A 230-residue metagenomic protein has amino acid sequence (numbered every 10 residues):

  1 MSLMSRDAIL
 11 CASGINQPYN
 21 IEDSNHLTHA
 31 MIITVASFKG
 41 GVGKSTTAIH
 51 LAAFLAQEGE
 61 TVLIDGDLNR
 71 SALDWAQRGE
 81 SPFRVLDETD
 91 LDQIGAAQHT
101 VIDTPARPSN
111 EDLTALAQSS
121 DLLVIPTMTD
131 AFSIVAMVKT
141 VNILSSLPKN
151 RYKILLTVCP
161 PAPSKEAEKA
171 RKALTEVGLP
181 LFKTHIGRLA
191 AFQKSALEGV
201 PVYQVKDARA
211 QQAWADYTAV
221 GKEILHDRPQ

Functional and structural regions predicted by a protein language model:
M1-I32: Extreme N-terminal, non-catalytic leader segments that precede Walker-type/kinase nucleotide-binding cores
I32-G66: Walker A/P-loop phosphate-binding motif and the immediately C-terminal alpha-helix
A53-T89: N-terminal phosphate/diphosphate-binding loop that engages ATP/GTP or pyrophosphate donors across diverse enzyme folds
G95-L113: Switch II (G3) loop of P-loop NTPases
E111-D130: Inter-motif core of Ras-like GTPase G domains
M128, Y152-A167, T184-K194: G-domain G4 guanine-recognition motif of GTPases
V135-K149: Conserved C-terminal guanine-recognition region of P-loop GTPase G domains, centered on the G4
R171-V202: Beta-strand-loop-alpha "switch" segments that mediate conformational coupling across diverse proteins
